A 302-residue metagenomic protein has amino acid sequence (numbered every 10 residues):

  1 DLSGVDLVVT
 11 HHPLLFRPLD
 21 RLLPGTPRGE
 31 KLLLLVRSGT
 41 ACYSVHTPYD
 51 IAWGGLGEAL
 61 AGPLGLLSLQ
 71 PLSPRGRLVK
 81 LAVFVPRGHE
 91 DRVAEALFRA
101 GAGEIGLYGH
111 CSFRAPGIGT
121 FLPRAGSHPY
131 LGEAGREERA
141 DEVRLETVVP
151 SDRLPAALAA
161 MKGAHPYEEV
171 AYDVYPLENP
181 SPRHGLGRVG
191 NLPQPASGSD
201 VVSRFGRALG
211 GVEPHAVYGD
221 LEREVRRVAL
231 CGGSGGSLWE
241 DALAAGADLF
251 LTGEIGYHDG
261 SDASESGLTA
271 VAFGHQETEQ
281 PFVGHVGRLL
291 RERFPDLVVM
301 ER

Functional and structural regions predicted by a protein language model:
D1-R302: Hydrophobic structural segments
